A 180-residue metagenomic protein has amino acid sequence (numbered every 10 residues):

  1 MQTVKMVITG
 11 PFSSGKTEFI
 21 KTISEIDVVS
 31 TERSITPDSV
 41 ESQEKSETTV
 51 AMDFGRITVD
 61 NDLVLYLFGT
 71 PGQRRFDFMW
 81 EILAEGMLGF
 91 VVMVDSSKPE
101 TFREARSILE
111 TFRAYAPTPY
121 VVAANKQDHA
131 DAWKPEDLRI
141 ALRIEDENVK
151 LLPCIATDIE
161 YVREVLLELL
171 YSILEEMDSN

Functional and structural regions predicted by a protein language model:
M1-S46, G55-T58, V64-Y66: Conserved G1/Walker A P-loop phosphate-binding module
V7, V121-V122, K150-L152: A structural signal for isolated positions on well-ordered beta-strands in alpha/beta enzyme cores
T49, T58-N61, E81-G86, F112-A116 (+1 more regions): Conserved catalytic network of the ASCE P-loop NTPase/AAA+ motor domain
V59-D77: Switch II (G3) loop of P-loop NTPases
D62-L65, L88-G89, T118-V121: Loop/turn-to-beta-strand initiation segments
R75-K98, T111-Y115: Inter-motif core of Ras-like GTPase G domains
V94-E147: Conserved C-terminal guanine-recognition region of P-loop GTPase G domains, centered on the G4
D128-N180: Canonical P-loop GTPase G-domain recognition
